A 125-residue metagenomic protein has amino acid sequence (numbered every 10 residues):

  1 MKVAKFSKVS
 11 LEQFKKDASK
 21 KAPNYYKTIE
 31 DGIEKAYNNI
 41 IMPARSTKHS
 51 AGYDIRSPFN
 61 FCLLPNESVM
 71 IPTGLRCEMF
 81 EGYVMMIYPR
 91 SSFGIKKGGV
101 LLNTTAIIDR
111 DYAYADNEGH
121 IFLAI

Functional and structural regions predicted by a protein language model:
M1-I125: DUTPase catalytic domain/fold
